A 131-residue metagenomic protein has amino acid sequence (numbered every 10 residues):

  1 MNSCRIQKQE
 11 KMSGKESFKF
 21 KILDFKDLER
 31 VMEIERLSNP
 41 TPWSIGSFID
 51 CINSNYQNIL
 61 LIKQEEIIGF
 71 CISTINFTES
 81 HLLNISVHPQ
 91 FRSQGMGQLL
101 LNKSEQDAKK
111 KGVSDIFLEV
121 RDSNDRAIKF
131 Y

Functional and structural regions predicted by a protein language model:
M1-S17: Terminal substrate-recognition subdomain of acyl/acetyltransferases
C4-Q7, V31, D115: Glycine-centered signal
S13-Q90, Q98-D107, K111: Acetyl-CoA-dependent GNAT
F20, S93, E119-V120: Conserved SAM-binding loop
L82, I116-V120: Conserved hydrophobic beta-strand within the GNAT/NAT acetyltransferase core sheet that lines the active-site cleft
V87, R121-D122: Short amphipathic helical patch at the helix-1/turn junction of helix-turn-helix
Q94, Q98, S114, D122-Y131: Conserved active-site alpha-helix within GNAT-family acetyltransferase domains
